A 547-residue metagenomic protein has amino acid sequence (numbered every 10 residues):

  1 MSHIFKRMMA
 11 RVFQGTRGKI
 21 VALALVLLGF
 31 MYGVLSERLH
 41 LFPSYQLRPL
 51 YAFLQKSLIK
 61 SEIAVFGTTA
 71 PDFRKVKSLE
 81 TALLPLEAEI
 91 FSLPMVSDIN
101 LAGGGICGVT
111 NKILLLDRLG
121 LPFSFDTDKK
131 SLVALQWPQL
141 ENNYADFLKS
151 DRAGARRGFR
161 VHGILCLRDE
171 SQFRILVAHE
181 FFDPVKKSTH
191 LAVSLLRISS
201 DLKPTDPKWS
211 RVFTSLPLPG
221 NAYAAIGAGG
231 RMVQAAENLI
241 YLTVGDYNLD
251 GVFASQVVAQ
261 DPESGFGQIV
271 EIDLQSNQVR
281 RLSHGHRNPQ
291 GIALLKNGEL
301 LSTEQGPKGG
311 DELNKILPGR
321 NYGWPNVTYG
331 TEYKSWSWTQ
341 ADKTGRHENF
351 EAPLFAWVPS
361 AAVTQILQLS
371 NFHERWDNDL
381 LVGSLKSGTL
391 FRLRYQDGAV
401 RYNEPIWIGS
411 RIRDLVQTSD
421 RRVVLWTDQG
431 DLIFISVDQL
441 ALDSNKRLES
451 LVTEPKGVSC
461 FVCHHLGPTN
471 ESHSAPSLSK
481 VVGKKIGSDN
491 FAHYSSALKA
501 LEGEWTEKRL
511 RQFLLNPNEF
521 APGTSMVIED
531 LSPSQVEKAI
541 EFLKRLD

Functional and structural regions predicted by a protein language model:
P43-L86, V96, S124, D151-G154 (+3 more regions): Beta-propeller domain segments
F73-S78, T110-L148, I198-T205: Beta-propeller domains
P94-T110, R152-S171, N221-L239, H284-E299 (+2 more regions): Beta-rich, blade/repeat-based domains predominating in secreted/periplasmic proteins but also intracellular
A134, G467-E507, I528: Gly/Gly-Pro-rich "capping" loops immediately C-terminal to redox-active cysteine motifs in periplasmic/lumenal
G158-F159, K187-V233: Asp-box/WD-like beta-propeller blade repeats and closely related beta-sheet repeat scaffolds
R413-D443: Blade-level signature of beta-propeller repeat domains, shared across WD40, Kelch, NHL, RCC1 and BNR/Asp-box propellers
V423, L440-D443, E504-D547: C-terminal capping alpha-helices of c-type cytochrome domains
S444-H473, L478-S479: Sequence/structural segment immediately N-terminal to covalent heme-attachment motifs in c-type and related
